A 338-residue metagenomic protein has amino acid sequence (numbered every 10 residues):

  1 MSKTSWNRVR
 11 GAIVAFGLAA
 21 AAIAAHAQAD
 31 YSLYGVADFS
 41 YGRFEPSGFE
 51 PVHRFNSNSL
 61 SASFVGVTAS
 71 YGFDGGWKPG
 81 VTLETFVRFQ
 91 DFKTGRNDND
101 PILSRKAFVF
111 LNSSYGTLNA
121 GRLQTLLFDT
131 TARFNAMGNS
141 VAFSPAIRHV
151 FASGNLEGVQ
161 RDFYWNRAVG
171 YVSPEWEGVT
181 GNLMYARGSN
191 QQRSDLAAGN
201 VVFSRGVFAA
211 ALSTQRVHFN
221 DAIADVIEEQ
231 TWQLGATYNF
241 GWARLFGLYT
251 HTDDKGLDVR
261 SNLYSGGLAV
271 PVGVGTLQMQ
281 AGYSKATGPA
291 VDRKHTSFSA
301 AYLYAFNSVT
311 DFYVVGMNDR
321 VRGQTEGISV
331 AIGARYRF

Functional and structural regions predicted by a protein language model:
M1-D30: Cleavable N-terminal export/targeting peptides
A29-R43, R54-G188, R193, V202-G206: Outer membrane beta-barrel
G35-Y41, L83-T85, R122, L183-R187 (+6 more regions): Transmembrane beta-barrel strands of outer-membrane/channel proteins
G66-T68, F108-N112, G170-V172, N200-V202 (+5 more regions): Outer-membrane beta-barrel architecture
W77-P79, Y115-N119, G178-G181, V207-L212 (+3 more regions): Repeated loop/turn-to-beta-strand initiation elements of outer-membrane beta-barrel proteins
V159-N166, A186-D195, A224-V226, K255-S261 (+2 more regions): Solvent-exposed loop/turn segments connecting transmembrane beta-strands in outer-membrane beta-barrel proteins
A197-S299: Detector for outer-membrane/organellar transmembrane beta-barrel domains, recognizing the amphipathic beta-strand
E326-F338: Outer-membrane beta-barrel "beta-signal"
